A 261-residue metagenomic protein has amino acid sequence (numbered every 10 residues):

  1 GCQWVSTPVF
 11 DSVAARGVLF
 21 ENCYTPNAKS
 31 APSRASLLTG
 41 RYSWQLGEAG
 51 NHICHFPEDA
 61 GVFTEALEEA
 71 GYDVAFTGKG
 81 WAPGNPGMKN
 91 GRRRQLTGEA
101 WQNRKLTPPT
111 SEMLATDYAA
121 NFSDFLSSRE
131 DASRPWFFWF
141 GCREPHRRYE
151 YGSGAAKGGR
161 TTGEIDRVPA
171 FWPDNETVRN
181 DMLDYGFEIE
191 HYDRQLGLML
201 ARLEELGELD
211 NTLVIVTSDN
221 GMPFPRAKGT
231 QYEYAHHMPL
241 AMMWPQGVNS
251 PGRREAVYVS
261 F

Functional and structural regions predicted by a protein language model:
G1-F261: Formylglycine-dependent sulfatase
